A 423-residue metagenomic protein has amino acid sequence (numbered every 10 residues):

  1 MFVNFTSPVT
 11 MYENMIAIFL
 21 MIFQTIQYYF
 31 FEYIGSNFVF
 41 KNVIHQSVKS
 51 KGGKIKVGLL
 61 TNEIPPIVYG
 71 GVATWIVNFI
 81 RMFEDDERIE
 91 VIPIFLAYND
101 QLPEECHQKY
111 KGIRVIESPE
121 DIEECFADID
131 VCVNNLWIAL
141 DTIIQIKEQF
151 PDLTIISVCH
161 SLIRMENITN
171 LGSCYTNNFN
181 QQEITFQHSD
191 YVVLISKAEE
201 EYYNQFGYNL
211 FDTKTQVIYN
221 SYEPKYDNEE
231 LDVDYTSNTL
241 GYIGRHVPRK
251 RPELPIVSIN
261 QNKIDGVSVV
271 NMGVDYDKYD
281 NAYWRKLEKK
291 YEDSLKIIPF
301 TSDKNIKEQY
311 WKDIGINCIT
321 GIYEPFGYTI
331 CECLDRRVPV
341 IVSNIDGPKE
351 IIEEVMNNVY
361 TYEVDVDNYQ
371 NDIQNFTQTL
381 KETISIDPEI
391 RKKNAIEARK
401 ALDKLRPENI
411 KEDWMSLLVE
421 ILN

Functional and structural regions predicted by a protein language model:
K56-L60, V193, D232-K250, I256-I259 (+1 more regions): Conserved donor-binding/catalytic core segment of Leloir-type glycosyltransferases
D100-C106, E201, Q205-F206, S268-L295 (+2 more regions): Short, structured helix-loop element that forms part of the nucleotide-activated donor/catalytic region
N134-A139, C159: Short His-centered aromatic/hydrophobic patch
I163, A198-E199, V217-D227, D275-Y276: Short beta-strand->alpha-helix junction loop in the catalytic core of nucleotide-activated group-transfer enzymes
Y175-K214, P224: A short, active-site helix/loop in glycosyltransferases that binds the activated sugar's phosphate group
R249, Q370-N371, N375, S385-V419: A charged, aromatic-enriched C-terminal amphipathic alpha-helix characteristic of glycosyltransferases across folds
I322: Aromatic "clamp/platform" in nucleotide-sugar-dependent glycosyltransferases that forms part of the donor/acceptor
K349-E382: Change "using UDP/GDP/dTDP sugars" to "using nucleotide sugars
